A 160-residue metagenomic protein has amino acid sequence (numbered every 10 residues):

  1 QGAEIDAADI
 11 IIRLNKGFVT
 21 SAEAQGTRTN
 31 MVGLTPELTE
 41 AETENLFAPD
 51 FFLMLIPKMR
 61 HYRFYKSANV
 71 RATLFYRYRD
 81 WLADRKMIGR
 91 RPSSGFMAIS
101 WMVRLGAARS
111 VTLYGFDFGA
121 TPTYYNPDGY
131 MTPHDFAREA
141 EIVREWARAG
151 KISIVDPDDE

Functional and structural regions predicted by a protein language model:
Q1-E160: Metal-ion/cofactor- or nucleotide/acyl-coenzyme-handling active-site neighborhoods
